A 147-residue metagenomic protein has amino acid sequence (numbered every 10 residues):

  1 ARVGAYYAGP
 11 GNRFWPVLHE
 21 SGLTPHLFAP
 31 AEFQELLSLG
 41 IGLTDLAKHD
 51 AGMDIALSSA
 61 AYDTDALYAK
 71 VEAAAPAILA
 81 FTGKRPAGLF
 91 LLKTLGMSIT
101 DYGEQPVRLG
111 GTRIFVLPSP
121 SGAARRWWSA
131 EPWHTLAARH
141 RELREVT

Functional and structural regions predicted by a protein language model:
A1-G4, G88-K93, R126-W127: Short glycine-/acidic-enriched loop or helix-start segments at secondary-structure transitions that form or flank
R2-A60: Short, surface-exposed acidic-centric catalytic microdomains
G9-P10, V17, M53-Y68, L95-T147: C-terminal capping/extension of enzyme domains
H19-H26, E72-A77, R113, E145-T147: Short C-terminal domain-edge/linker segments immediately following a structured domain
S21-L27, L89-S98: Short, mixed-charge, low-aromatic patches
T24, R85-P86, S121: Catalytic metal-binding/acid-base residues of hydrolase active sites
S38-L95: Internal catalytic-core helix/loop-beta-alpha segment that presents or stabilizes conserved functional determinants
